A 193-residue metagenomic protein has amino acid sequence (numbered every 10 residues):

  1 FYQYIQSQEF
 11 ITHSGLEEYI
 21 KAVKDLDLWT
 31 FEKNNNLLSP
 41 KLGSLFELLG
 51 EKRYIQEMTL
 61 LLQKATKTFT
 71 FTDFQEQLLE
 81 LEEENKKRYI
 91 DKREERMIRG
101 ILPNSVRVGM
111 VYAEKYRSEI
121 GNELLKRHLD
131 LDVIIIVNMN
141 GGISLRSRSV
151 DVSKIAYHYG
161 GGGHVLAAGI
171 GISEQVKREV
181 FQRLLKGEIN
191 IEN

Functional and structural regions predicted by a protein language model:
Y2-S7: Short glycine/serine- and small hydrophobic-enriched flexible loop segments
E9, E76-N193: Gly/His-enriched, cation/cofactor- and phosphate-binding structural elements
E9-K64: Internal, active-site/partner-interface "lid" segment
N34, F71-D73, E174: General structural signal for secondary-structure boundaries
R53-E82: Long, charge-rich alpha-helical interaction segments
